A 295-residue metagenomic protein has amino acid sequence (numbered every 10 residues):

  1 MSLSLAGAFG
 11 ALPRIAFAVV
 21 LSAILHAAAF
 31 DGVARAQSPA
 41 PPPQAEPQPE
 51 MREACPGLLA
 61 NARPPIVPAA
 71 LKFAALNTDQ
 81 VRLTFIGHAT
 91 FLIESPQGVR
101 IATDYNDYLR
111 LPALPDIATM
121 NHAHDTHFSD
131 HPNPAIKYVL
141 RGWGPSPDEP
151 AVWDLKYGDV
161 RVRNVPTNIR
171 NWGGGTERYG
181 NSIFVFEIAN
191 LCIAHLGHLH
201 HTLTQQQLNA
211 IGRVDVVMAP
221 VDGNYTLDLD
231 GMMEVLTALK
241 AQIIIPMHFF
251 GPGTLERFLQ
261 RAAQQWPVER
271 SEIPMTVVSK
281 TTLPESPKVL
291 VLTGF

Functional and structural regions predicted by a protein language model:
S4, L12-A29: Bacterial N-terminal signal peptides
G32-R170, L191-L196, D215-A219, P252 (+2 more regions): Metallo-beta-lactamase
N168-L239, F250, T254-R257, R261: Active-site-proximal loop/helix segments of hydrolase catalytic cores
M247: A Lys-centered signature of the CheY-like receiver
